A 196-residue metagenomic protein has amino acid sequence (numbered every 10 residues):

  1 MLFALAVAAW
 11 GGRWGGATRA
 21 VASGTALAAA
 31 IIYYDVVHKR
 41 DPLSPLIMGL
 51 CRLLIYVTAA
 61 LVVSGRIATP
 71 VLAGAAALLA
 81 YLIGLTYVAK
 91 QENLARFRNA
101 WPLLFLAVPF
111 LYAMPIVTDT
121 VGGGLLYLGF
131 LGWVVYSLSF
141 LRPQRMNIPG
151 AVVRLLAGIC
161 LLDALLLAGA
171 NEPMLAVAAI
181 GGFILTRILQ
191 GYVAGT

Functional and structural regions predicted by a protein language model:
L2-L5, W14-G16, V36-H38, L50-T196: C-terminal membrane-associated helical module and adjoining short loops/tails
A6-A8, R19, S23, I32-Y33 (+1 more regions): Multi-pass alpha-helical transmembrane bundle typical of ion/small-solute transporters and intramembrane aspartyl
D41-L43: Short, non-helical or kinked segments that cap or interrupt transmembrane helices
L46: Charged catalytic and DNA/RNA-contacting regions of genome-maintenance and nucleic-acid-processing enzymes
